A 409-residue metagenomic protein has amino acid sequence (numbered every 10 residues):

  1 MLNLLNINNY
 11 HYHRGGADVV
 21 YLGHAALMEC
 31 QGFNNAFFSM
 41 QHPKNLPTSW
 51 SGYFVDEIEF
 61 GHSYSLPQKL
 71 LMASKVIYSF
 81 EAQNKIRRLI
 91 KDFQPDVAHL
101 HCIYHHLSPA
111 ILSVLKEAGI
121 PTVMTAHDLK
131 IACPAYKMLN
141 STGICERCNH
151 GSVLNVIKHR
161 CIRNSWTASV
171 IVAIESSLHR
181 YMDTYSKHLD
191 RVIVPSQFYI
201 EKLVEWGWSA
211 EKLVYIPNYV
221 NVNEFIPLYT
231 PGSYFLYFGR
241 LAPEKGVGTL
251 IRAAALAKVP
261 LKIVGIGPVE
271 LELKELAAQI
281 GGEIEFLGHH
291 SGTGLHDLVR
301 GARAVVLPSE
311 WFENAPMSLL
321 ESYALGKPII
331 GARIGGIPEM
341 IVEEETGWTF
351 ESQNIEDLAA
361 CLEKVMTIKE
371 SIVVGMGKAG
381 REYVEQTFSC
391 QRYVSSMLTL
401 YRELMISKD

Functional and structural regions predicted by a protein language model:
M1-N45, K91-F93, I111-P121, D409: N-terminal subdomain of nucleotide-sugar transferases
I131, H150-F225: Donor nucleotide-sugar binding/catalytic pocket of nucleotide-sugar-dependent glycosyltransferases
I193, V222, L228-K258, K262: Conserved donor-binding/catalytic core segment of Leloir-type glycosyltransferases
L273-T293: Nucleotide-activated donor-binding/catalytic signature segment of Leloir-type glycosyltransferases, i.e., the conserved
R300-N314, K327: Acidic donor-binding loop of glycosyltransferase active sites
P328-G331, I341: Short hydrophobic beta-strand element within catalytic cores of glycosyltransferases and related nucleotide-activated
E343-E344, W348-I355, K364-E370: Conserved acidic donor-binding segment of nucleotide-sugar-dependent glycosyltransferases
D357, K364, S371-T387, Y393-T399 (+1 more regions): A short, well-ordered alpha-helix in the C-terminal region of glycosyltransferases
